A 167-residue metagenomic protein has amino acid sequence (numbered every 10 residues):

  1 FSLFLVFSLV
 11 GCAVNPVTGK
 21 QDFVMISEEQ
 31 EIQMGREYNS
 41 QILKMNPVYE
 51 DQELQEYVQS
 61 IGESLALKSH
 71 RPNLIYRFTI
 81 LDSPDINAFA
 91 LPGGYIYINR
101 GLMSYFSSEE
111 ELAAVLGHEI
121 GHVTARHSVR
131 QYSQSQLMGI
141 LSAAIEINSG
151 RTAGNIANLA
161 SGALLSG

Functional and structural regions predicted by a protein language model:
F1-C12: Sec-dependent bacterial lipoprotein signal peptides
C12-G167: A Zn2+-metalloprotease active-site environment signal
